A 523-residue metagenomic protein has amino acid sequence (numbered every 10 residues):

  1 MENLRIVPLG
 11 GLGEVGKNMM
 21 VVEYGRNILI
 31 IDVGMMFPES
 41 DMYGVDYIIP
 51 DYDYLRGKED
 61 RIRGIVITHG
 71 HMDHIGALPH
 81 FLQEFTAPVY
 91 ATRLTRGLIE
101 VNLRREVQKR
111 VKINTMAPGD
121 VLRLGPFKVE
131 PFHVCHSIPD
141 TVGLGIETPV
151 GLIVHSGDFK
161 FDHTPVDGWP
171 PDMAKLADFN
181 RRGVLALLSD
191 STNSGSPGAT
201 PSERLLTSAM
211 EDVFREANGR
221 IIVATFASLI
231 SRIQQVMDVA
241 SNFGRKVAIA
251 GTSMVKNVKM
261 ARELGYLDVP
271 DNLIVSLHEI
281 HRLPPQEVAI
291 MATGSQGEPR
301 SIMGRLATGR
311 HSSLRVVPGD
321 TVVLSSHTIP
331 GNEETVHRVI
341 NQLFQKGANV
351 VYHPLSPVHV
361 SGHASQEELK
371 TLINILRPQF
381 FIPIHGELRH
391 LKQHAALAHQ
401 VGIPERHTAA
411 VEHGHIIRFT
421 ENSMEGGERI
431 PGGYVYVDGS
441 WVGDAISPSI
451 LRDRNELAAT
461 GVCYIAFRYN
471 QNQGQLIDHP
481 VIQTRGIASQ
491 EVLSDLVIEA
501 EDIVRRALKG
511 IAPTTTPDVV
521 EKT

Functional and structural regions predicted by a protein language model:
M1-V66, H71-L283, S301-R315, E334-R338: His/Asp/Glu-rich metal-coordinating catalytic cores of metallo-dependent phosphodiesterases/hydrolases acting on
G195-S325, I329-G331, T335-P354, V358-P378 (+1 more regions): Hard-cation-handling environments
